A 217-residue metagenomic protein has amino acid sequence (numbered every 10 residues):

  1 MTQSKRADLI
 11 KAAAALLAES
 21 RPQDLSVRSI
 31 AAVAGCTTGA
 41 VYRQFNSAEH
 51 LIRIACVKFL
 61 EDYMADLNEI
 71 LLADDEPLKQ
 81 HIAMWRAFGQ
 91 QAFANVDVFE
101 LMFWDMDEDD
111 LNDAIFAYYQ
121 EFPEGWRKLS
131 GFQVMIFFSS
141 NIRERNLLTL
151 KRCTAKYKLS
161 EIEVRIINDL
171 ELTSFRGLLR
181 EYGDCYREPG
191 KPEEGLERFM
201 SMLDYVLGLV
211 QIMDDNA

Functional and structural regions predicted by a protein language model:
M1-S4, D74, I212-A217: N-terminal intrinsically disordered/low-complexity leader segments
M1-V33, H50: Basic, helix-initiating cap at the start of DNA-binding domains
L17, L51-D62: Alpha-helical DNA-contacting segments of helix-turn-helix folds
A34-F45: Short hydrophobic/aromatic patch on the recognition helix
I54, E69-D105: Hydrophobic alpha-helical connector segments
D109-A155, I166, E197-M200, D204: Amphipathic alpha-helical packing segments from all-alpha helical-bundle domains
R143, L147-S160, V164, N168-G190 (+1 more regions): Amphipathic C-terminal alpha-helical segment
